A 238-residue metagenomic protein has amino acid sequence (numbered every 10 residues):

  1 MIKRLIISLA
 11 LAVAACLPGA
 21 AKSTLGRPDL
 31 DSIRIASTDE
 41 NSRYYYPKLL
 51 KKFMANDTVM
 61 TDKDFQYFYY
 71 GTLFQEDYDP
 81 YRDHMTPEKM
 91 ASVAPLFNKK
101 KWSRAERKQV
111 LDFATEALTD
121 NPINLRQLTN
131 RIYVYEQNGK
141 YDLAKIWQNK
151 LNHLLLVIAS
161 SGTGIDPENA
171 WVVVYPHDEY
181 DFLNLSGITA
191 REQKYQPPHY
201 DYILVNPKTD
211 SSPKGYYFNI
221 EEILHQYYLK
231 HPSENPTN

Functional and structural regions predicted by a protein language model:
M1-G26: Bacterial Sec-dependent N-terminal signal peptides
K22-A105, N169-N238: N-terminal alpha-helical interaction modules that lie
E116-A117, L151: Canonical positions in the second alpha-helix
L125-R126, H153-D166: Boundary/linker segments of alpha-helical solenoid repeat arrays
E136, Y141-A159: TPR/TPR-like (Sel1-like) alpha-helical repeat modules
